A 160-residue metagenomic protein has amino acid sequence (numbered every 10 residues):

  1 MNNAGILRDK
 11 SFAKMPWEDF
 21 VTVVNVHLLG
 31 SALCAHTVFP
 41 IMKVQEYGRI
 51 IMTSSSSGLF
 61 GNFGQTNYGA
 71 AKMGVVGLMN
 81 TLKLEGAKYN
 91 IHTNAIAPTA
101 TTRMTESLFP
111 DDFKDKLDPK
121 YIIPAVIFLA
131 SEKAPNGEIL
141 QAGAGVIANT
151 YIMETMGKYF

Functional and structural regions predicted by a protein language model:
S11-F12, D19-V21: Substrate-binding pocket helix/loop in short-chain dehydrogenase/reductase
N25, G58-G61, T66-G74: The catalytic Tyr-X3-Lys active-site helix of short-chain dehydrogenase/reductase
A35-H36, N80: A short, exposed helix-loop element centered on a Lys and neighboring polar residues
T37-E46: A short helix-coil junction within the Rossmann-fold of NAD(P)-dependent oxidoreductases
M42, F60, V76, T81-I91 (+1 more regions): Active-site-adjacent segment of SDR/Rossmann-fold oxidoreductases
S55: Residue(s) in the substrate-gating loop at a strand-loop-helix junction that position the organic substrate next
A95, F113-F160: C-terminal helical subdomain
